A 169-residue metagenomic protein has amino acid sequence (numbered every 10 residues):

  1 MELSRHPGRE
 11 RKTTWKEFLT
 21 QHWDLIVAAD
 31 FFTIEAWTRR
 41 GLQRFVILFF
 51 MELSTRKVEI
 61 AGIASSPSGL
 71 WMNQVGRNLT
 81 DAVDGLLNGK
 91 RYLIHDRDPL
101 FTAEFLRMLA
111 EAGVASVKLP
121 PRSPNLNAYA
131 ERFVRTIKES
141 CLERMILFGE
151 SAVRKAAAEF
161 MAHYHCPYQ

Functional and structural regions predicted by a protein language model:
M1-Q169: Charged DNA-binding/catalytic regions of mobile-element recombinases
